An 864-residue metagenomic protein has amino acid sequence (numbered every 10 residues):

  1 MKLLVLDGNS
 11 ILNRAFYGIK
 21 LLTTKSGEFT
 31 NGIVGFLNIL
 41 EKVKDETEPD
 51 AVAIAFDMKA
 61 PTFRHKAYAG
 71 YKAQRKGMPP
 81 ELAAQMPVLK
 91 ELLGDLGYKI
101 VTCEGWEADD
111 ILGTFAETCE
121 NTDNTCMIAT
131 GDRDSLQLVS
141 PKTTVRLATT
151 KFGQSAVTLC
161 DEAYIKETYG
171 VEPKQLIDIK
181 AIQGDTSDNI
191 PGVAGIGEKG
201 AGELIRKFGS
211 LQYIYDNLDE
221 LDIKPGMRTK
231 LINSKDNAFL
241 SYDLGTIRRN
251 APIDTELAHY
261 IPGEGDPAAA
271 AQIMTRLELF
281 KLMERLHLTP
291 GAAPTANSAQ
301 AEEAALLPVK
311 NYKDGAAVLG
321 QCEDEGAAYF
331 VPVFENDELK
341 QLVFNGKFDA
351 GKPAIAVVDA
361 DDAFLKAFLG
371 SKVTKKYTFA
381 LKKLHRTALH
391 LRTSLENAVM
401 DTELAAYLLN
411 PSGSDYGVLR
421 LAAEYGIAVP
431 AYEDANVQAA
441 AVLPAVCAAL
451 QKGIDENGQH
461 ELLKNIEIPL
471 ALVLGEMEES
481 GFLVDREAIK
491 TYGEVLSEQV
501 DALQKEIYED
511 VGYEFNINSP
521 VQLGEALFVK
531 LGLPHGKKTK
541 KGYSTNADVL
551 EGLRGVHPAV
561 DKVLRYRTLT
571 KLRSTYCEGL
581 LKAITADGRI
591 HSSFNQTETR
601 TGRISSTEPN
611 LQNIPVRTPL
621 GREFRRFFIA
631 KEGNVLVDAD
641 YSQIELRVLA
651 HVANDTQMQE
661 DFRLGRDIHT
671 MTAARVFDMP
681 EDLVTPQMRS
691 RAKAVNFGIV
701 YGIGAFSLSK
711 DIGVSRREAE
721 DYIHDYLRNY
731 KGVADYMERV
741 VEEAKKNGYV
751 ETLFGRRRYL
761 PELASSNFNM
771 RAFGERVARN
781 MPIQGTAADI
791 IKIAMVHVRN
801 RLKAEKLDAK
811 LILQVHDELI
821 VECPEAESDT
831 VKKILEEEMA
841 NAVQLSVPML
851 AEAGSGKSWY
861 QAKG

Functional and structural regions predicted by a protein language model:
L3-L4, G8, R14-A51, A69-G70 (+4 more regions): Conserved RNase H-like, two-metal-ion catalytic cores of nucleic-acid enzymes
T23-T24, A73-I253: Extended two-metal-dependent nuclease catalytic cores across DNA- and RNA-processing enzymes
K99, F152-A156, C160-K180, T186-S187 (+6 more regions): Active-site-proximal helix-loop-helix substrate-binding element of RNase H-like nuclease domains
S234-A360, K375-F379, A439, P444-V616 (+8 more regions): Conserved "right-hand" nucleotidyltransferase catalytic core of DNA-directed polymerases
F344-F348, E403-A431, V437, V442 (+1 more regions): Function-dense linear segments that define catalytic or interfacial modules in macromolecule-processing proteins
I454-I466, L470, I790, A794-V815 (+1 more regions): Active-site palm subdomain of RNA-directed nucleic acid polymerases
E479, C577, D587, H591-S592 (+3 more regions): Conserved catalytic core of nucleic-acid polymerases
D501-K505, E509-D561, R728-R776, N780-P782 (+1 more regions): C-terminal polymerase-core module
